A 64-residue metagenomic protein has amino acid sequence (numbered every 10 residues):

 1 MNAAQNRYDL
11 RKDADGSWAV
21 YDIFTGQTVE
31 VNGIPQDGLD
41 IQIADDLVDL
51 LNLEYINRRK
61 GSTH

Functional and structural regions predicted by a protein language model:
M1-A19, Q27, N52-E54: Short N-terminal "domain-start" leader segments that mark the transition from disordered tails or signal peptides into
M1-Q5, Q42, T63: Polybasic/polar functional segments that serve as interface/processing modules
S17, T63-H64: Intrinsically disordered, low-complexity segments enriched in polar/charged small residues
V29-S62: A short, charged, amphipathic alpha-helix used as a generic interaction element across diverse proteins
